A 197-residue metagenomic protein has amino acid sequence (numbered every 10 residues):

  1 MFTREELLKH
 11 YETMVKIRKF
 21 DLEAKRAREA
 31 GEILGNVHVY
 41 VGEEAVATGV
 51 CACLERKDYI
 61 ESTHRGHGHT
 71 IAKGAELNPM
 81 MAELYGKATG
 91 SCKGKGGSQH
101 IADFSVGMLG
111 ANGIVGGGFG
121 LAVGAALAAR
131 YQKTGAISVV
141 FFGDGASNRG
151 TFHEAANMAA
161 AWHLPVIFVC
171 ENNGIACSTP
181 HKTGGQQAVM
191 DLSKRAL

Functional and structural regions predicted by a protein language model:
F2-M14: Positively charged, low-complexity intrinsically disordered leader regions
F2-R4, R28-E29, F104, K133-A136 (+1 more regions): A short alpha-helix capping/helix-coil boundary motif
E12-R28: N-terminal glycine-rich anion-binding loops that anchor highly charged ligand groups
L22-K25, E32-W162, P180-A188, S193-A196: Cofactor-binding active-site loop characterized by glycine-rich and histidine/acidic residues
W162-K182: A short, conserved beta-to-alpha structural element at the edge of catalytic cores that scaffolds binding
